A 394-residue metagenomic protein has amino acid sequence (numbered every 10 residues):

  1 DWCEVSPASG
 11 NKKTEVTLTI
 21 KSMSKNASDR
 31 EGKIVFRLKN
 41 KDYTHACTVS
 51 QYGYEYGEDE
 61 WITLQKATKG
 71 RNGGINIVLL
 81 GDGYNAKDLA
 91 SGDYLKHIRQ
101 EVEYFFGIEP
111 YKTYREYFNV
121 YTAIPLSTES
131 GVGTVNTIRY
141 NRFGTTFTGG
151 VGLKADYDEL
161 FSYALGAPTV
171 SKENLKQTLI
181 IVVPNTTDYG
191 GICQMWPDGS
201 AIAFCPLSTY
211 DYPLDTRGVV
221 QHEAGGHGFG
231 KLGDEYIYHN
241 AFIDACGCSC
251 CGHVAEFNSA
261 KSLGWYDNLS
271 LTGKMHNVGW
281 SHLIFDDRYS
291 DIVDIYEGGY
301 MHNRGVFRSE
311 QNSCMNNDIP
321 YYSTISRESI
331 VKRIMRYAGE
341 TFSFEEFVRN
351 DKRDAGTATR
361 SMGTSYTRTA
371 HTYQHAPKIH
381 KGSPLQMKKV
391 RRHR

Functional and structural regions predicted by a protein language model:
D1-T17: Surface-exposed binding patches on compact interaction domains or structured appendages
K21-A27: Short, surface-exposed loop/turn segments at beta-strand-coil junctions that are enriched for proline with nearby
S28-N40: A short beta-strand micro-motif common to beta-rich folds, especially ectodomain repeats
K41-Y54: C-terminal edge beta-strand
Y54-S171, F347, A355-A376, H380-S383 (+1 more regions): Propeptide-to-catalytic entry region of secreted or membrane-anchored zinc metalloproteases
Y84, D88-Y94, D198-A224: Short pre-active-site segment immediately N-terminal to the catalytic Zn-binding motif
T146-T169, Q177-L214: Active-site scaffold of zinc-dependent metalloenzymes
E235-R394: Replace "(M1/M4/M9/M12/WLM)" with "(e.g., M1/M4/M8/M9/M12/M26/WLM)" and add "not limited to" to clarify scope
